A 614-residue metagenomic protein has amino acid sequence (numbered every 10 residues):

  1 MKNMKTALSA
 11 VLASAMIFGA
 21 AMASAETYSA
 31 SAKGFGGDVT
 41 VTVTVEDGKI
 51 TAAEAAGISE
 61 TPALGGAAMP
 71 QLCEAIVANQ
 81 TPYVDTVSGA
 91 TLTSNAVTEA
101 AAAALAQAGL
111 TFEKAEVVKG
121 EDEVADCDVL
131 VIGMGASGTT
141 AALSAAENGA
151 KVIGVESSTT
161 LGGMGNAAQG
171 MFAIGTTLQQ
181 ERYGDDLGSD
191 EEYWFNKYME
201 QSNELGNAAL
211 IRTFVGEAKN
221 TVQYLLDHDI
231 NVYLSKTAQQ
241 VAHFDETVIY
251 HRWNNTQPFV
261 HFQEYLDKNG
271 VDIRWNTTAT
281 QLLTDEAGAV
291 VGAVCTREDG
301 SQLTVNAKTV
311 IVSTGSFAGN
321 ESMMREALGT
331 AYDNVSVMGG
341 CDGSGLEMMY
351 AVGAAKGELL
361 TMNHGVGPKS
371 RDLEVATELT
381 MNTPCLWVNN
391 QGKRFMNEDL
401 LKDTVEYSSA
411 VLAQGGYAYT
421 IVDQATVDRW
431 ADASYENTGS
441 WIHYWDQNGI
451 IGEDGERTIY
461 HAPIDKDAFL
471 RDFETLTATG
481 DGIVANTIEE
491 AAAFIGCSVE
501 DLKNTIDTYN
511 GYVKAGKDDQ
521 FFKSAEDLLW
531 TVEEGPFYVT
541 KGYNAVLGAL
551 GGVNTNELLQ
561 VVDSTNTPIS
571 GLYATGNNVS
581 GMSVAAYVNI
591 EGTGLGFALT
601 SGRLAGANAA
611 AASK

Functional and structural regions predicted by a protein language model:
E26-V117: Active-site- and interface-proximal helix/loop "cap" or "latch" segments in soluble metabolic and energy-transducing
V124-G154, A610: N-terminal Rossmann-like FAD-binding beta1-loop-alpha1 element of flavoenzymes
E147-A167: Glycine-rich FAD pyrophosphate-binding loop
T160-D272, W387, R394, D432 (+1 more regions): Conserved N-terminal/central alpha/beta ligand/cofactor-binding core
H251-L303, A307-K308, L346: Helical element adjacent to the flavin cofactor pocket in flavoenzyme catalytic cores
Q281, A289, T487-E490, D501-A586: A glycine-rich dinucleotide-binding beta-alpha-beta segment and adjacent secondary-structure elements that constitute
E298-S301, V305-S370, E374, L595 (+1 more regions): Glycine-rich loop(s) and the adjacent beta-strand/alpha-helix scaffold that form part
L346-M348, A355-F494: An anion/pyrophosphate-binding glycine-rich loop and adjacent beta-alpha core in soluble alpha-beta enzymes
